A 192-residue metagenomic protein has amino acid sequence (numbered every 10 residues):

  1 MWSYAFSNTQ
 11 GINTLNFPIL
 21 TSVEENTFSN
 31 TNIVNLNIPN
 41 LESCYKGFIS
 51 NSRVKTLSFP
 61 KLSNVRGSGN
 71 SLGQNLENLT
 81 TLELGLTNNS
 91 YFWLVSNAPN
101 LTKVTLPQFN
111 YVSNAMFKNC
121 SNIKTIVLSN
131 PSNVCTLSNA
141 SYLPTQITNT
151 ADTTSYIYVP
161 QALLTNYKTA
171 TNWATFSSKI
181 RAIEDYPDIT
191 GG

Functional and structural regions predicted by a protein language model:
W2-A5, E24-T27, Y45-F48, G69-G73 (+2 more regions): Consensus positions within tandem repeat domains that build extended binding/scaffold surfaces
T9-S22, T31-S43, S52-N64, Q74-N89 (+5 more regions): Structural signature of tandem-repeat unit edges
S29, T169: Short polybasic/polar patches that bind polyanions
V112-S113, L137-Y142: A generic local structural motif
N119-C120, A140-T153: Short, conserved loop/helix-junction motifs that constitute active-site signature segments in enzyme catalytic cores
C135-S138, N166-K168: Extracytoplasmic/secreted cell-surface and envelope-processing proteins
Q161-T165, N172-W173: Acidic glycine-/aspartate-rich tracts in secreted/extracellular proteins
A170-G191: A recurrent domain-boundary module in secreted/ectodomain proteins
